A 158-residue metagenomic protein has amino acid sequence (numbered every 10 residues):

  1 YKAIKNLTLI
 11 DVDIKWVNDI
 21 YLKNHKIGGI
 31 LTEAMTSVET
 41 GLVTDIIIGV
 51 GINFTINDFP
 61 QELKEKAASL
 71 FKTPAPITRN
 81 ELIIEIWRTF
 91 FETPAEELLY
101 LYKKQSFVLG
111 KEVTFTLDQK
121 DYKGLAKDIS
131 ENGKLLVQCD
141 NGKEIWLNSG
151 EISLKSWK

Functional and structural regions predicted by a protein language model:
Y1-V12, L22-K158: Long, positively charged amphipathic alpha-helical accessory segments at protein N-termini or as interdomain linkers
